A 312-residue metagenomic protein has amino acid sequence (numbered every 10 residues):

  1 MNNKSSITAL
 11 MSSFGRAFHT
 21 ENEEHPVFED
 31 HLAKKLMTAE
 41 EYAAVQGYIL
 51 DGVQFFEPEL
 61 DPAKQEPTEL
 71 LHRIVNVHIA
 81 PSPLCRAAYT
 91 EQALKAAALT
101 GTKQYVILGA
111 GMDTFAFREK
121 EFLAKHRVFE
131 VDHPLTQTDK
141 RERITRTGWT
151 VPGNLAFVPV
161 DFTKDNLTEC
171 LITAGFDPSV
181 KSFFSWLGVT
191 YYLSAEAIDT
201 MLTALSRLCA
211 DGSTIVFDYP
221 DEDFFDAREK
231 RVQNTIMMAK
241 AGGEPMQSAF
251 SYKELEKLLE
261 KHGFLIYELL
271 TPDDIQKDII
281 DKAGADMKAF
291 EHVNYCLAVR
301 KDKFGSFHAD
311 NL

Functional and structural regions predicted by a protein language model:
M1-V106, M112-V158: Rossmann-like AdoMet
N3-I7, R16, A227-L312: Rossmann-like AdoMet/SAM-dependent catalytic core
A97-G101, A174-S182, C209: Glycine-rich phosphate-binding loop signature in dinucleotide/nucleotide-binding domains
K120-K125, F176-P178, R207-A210: Short, conserved loop/helix-junction motifs that constitute active-site signature segments in enzyme catalytic cores
T145-P178: S-adenosyl-L-methionine
L155-F157, N166-E169, Y192-A210: A short, conserved alpha-helix within the catalytic core of class I
A174-A197: A short SAM/SAH-binding and catalytic strip from SAM-dependent methyltransferases
L208-D223: Conserved beta-strand signature within the Rossmann-like core of class I S-adenosyl-L-methionine
